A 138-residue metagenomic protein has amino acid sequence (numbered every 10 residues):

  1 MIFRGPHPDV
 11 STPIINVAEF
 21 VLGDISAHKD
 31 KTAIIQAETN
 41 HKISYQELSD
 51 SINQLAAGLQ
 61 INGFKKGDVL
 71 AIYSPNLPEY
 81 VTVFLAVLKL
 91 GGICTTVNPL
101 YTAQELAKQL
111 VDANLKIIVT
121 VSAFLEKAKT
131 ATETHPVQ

Functional and structural regions predicted by a protein language model:
M1-I15: Flexible, non-catalytic linker and terminal segments flanking ANL/adenylate-forming cores
D9-P13, E47, T95-V97: Short, flexible loop segments at the rims of nucleotide/cofactor-binding pockets, characterized by
S11, Y73, I118-V121: Active-site-adjacent beta-strand anchor residues
S11-A33, D50: A short N-terminal helical cap/helix-turn-helix that marks the beginning of AMP-binding/adenylate-forming
S11-I15, K42, L100: Short, solvent-exposed loop/helix junctions and linker helices that flank or host conserved functional motifs
E19, T82-L85, A123: Generic recognition of short, well-ordered alpha-helical segments
D30-L77, V81-L85, T102-A107: Conserved AMP-binding/adenylate-forming core of the ANL superfamily
I61-N62, K89-Q138: Structural core segment of the AMP-binding/adenylate-forming
